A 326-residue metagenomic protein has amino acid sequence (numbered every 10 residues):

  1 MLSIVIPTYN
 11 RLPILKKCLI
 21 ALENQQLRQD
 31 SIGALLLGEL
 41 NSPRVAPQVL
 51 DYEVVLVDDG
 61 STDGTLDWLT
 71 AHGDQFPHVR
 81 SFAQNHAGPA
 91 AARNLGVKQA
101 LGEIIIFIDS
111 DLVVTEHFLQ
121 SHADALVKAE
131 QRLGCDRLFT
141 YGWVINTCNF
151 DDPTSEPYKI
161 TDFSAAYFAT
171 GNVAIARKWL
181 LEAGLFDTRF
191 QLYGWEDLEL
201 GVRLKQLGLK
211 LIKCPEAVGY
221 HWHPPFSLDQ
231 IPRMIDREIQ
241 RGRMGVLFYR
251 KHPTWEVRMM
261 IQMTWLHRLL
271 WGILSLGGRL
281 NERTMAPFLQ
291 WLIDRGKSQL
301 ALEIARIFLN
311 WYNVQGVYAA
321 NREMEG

Functional and structural regions predicted by a protein language model:
L2-I14, C18, Q25, V57 (+1 more regions): A conserved hydrophobic helix/loop-capping motif in glycosyltransferases and polysaccharide synthases
A21, D58-D67, D109-L112: A conserved acidic beta->alpha catalytic loop
A21-I32, P47-L50: Short, acidic, metal-binding catalytic loop of nucleotide-sugar glycosyltransferases
S81-A100, Y167: Glycine-rich, basic loop-to-helix element that forms the pyrophosphate-binding segment of sugar-nucleotide handling
I105: Short aromatic/hydrophobic "clamp" motif used to bind/position activated sugar donors
E116-P153: Conserved donor NDP-sugar-binding/catalytic core segment of glycosyltransferases
N172-I175, W179-G184, F190-V218: A short, conserved alpha-helix in the catalytic core of glycosyltransferases
D236, Q240, V257-G326: Non-catalytic, C-terminal membrane-associated alpha-helical segments of glycosyltransferases
